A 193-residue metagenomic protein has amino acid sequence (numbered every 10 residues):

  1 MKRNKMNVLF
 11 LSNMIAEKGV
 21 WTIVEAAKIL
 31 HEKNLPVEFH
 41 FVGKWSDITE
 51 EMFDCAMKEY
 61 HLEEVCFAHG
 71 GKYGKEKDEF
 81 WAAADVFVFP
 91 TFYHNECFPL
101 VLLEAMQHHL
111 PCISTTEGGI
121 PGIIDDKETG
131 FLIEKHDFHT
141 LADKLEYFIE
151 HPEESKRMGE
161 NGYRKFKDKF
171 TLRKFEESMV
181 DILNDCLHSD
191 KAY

Functional and structural regions predicted by a protein language model:
M6, I15-I29, H139: A conserved mid-protein helix/loop that constitutes part of the nucleotide-sugar donor-binding site
L11, E38-M52, G71: Glycosyltransferase donor-sugar binding loop
E51-K72: Nucleotide-activated donor-binding/catalytic signature segment of Leloir-type glycosyltransferases, i.e., the conserved
Y73-A84, Q107, D125: Short acidic alpha-helix that forms the nucleotide-activated donor recognition element in Leloir-type transferases
A82-C97, L110: Acidic donor-binding loop of glycosyltransferase active sites
Q107, P111-S114: Short hydrophobic beta-strand element within catalytic cores of glycosyltransferases and related nucleotide-activated
D126-K127, F131-F138, Y147-E153: Conserved acidic donor-binding segment of nucleotide-sugar-dependent glycosyltransferases
T140, Y147, E154-K169, F175-S178: A short, well-ordered alpha-helix in the C-terminal region of glycosyltransferases
